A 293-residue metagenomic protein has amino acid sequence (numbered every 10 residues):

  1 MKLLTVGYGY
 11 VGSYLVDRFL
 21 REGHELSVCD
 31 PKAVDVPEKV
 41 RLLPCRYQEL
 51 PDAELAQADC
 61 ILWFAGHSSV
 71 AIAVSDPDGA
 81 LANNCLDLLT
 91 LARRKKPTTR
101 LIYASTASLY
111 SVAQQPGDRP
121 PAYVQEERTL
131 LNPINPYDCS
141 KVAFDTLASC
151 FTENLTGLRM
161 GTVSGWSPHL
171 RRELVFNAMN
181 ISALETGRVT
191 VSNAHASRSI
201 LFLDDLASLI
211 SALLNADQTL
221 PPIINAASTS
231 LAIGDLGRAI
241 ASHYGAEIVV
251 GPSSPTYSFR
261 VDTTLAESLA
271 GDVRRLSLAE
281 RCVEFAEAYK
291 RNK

Functional and structural regions predicted by a protein language model:
Y47-N83: NAD(P)H-binding glycine-rich loop region in Rossmannoid oxidoreductase-like domains and their noncatalytic homologs
L89-P136: Conserved Rossmann-fold NAD(P)-dependent oxidoreductase catalytic core, especially the SDR/UDP-sugar
Q115, T146-R198, L203: NAD(P)-dependent short-chain dehydrogenase/reductase
S140: Active-site helix of classical SDR
T162-V163, V189-T190, I210, T219-S228 (+1 more regions): A recurrent short beta-strand within the Rossmann-like NAD(P)-dependent oxidoreductase core
W166-E173, H195-A207, I223-I240, L276: Substrate-binding strand-loop-helix patch in Rossmann-like NAD(P)-dependent oxidoreductase/epimerase domains
M179, A212, A216-T256: Mid/C-terminal beta-alpha module of Rossmann-like enzyme folds, strongest in SDR-family dehydrogenases/epimerases
L203, G234-R238, G251-E284, A288-K293: Conserved C-terminal active-site "lid" loop/helix of NAD(P)H-dependent oxidoreductases that clamps the redox cofactor
